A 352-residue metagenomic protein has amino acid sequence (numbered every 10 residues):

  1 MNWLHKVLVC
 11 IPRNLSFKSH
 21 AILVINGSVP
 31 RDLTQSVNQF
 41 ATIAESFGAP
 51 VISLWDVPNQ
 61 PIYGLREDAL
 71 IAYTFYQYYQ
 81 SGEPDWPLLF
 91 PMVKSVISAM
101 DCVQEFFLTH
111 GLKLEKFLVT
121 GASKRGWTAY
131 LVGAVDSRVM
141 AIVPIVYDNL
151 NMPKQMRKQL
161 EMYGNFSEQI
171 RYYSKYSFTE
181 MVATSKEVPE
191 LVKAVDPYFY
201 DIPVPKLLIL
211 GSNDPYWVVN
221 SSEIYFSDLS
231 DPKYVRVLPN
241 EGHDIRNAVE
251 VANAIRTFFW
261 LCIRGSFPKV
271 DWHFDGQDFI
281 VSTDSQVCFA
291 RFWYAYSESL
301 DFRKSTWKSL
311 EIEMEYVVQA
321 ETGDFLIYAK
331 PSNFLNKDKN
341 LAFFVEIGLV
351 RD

Functional and structural regions predicted by a protein language model:
K6-V9, K18-S28, V51: Short beta-strand element of the alpha/beta-hydrolase
I25, V29-P30, A41-K94, L150-Y163: Cap/lid segment of the alpha/beta-hydrolase catalytic domain
P50, N336-R351: Short, aromatic- and glycine-rich surface loops/edge beta-strands on solvent-exposed regions
Y79-S123, R138-V139: Gly/Ser-rich "nucleophile elbow"/oxyanion-hole loop immediately N-terminal to the catalytic nucleophile in hydrolases
V119-G133: Glycine-rich nucleophile elbow surrounding the catalytic serine of serine-hydrolase chemistry
L131-M181, V237-N240, I245-V249: Hydrolase active-site cap/lid region
K186-P239, F267, I280-R291: Serine-hydrolase catalytic core
T257-Y294, E311-E321: Surface beta-strand/loop "capping" patches
